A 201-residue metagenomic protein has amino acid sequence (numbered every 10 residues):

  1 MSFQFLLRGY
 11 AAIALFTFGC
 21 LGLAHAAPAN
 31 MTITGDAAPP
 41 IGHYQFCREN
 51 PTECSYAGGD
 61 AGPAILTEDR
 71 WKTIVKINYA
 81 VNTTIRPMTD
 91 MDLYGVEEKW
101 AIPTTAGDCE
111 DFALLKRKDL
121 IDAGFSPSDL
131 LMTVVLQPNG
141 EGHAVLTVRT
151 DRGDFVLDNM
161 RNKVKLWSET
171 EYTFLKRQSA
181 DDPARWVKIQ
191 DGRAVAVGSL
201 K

Functional and structural regions predicted by a protein language model:
M1-I13: Bacterial N-terminal signal peptides that target proteins for export
A11, L15, A123-G124: Enrichment for repetitive, rod-forming helical segments
F16-H25: C-terminal segment of classical bacterial N-terminal signal peptides
A24-K201: A structural boundary/capping signal
